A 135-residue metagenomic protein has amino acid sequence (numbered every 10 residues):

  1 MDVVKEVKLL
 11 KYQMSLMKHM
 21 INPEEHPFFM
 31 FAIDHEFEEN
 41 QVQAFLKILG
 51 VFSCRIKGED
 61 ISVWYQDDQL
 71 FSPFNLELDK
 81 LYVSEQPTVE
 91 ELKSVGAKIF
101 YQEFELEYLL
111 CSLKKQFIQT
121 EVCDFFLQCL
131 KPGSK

Functional and structural regions predicted by a protein language model:
M1-F31: Long, leucine- and charge-enriched amphipathic alpha-helices that form heptad-repeat coiled-coil/leucine-zipper-like
V4, M20-P23, F37, L92 (+1 more regions): Alpha-helical protein-protein interaction elements
L16, M20-H26, G58, S62 (+2 more regions): Intrinsically disordered or highly flexible coil/loop and linker segments, enriched in small and charged/polar residues
E24-K93: Amphipathic alpha-helical interaction modules
L81-K135: Amphipathic alpha-helical binding modules
